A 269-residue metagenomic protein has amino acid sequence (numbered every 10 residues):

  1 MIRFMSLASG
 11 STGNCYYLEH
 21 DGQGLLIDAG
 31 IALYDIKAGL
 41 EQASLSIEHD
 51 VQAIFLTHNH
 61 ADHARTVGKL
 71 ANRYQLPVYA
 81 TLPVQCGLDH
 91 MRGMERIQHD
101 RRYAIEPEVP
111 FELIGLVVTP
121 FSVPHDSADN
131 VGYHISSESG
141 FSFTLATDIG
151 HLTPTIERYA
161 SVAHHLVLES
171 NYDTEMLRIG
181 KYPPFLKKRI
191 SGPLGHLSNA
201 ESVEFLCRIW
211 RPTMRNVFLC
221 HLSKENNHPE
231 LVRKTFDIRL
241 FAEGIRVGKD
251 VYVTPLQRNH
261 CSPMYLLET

Functional and structural regions predicted by a protein language model:
M1-A43, I47, V131-D148, H165: Conserved beta-strand hairpin/beta-sheet module of binuclear metal-dependent hydrolase folds, prominently
M5-C15, L56-V67, P120: Structured catalytic core of nucleotide-sugar glycosyltransferases
I27-G30, D50-N59, Y79-L82, T144-T147 (+3 more regions): Active-site neighborhood of phospho(di)ester-bond hydrolases with catalytic His/Asp-centered motifs
L33-A80: Active-site metal-binding motif and surrounding structural segment of the metallo-beta-lactamase
H60-A64, C86-G87, A128, L152-P154 (+2 more regions): Active-site environment of divalent metal-dependent phosphoester hydrolases
R65-Y74, H90-R92, N227-K234: Metal-dependent catalytic neighborhoods of phosphoester/phosphodiester hydrolases
L82-G132, S136-G140: Metallo-beta-lactamase
P154-T254: Cap/insert and terminal regions of metallo-dependent hydrolase folds
